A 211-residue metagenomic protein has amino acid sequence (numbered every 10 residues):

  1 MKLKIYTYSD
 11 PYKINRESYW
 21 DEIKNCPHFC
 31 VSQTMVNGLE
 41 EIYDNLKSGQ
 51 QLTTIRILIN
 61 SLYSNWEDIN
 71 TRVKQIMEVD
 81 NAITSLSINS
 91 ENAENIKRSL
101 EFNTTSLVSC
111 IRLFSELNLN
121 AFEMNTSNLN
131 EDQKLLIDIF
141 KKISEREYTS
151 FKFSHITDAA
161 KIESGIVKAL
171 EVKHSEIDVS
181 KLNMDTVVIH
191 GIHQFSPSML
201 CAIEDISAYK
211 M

Functional and structural regions predicted by a protein language model:
M1-Y43: Glycine-rich P-loop/Walker A and Walker A-like loops and their local beta1-loop-alpha1 context in P-loop NTPases
K4-P11, I162-V167, G191-I192: Short, flexible loop segments at the rims of nucleotide/cofactor-binding pockets, characterized by
P11-E22, G165-E176, S196-A202: Short alpha-helical segments and helix-capping/turn motifs at coil-helix boundaries
I23-C26, S48-Q50, N183, Y209-M211: Short glycine-/polar-rich loops that comprise or flank the Walker A/P-loop and associated switch/sensor motifs
H28-C30, V188-I189, M211: Structural recognition of the conserved hydrophobic beta-strand(s) that form the central parallel beta-sheet of P-loop
C30-K181, P197: Basic/charged alpha-beta structural segments of nucleotide/phosphate-handling enzymes
L182-F195: Conserved P-loop NTPase "ATPase switch" module shared by AAA+ and STAND
M199-M211: Conserved RecA-like helicase ATPase core segment that couples NTP binding/hydrolysis to strand translocation
